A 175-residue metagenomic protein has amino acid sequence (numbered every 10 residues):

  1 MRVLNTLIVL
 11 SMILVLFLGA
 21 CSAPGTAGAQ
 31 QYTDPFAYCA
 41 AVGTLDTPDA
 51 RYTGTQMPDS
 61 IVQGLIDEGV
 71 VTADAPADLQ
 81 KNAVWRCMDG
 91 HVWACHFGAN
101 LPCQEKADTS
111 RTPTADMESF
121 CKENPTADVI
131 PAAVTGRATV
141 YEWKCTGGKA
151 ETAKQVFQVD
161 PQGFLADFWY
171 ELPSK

Functional and structural regions predicted by a protein language model:
M1-S11: Bacterial N-terminal signal peptides that target proteins for export
L14, Y32, Q80, M88 (+2 more regions): Residue-level signal for mature regions of secreted extracellular proteins and peptides
L18-A20: C-terminal motif of bacterial Sec signal peptides marking the signal peptidase cleavage site
S22-P24: Bacterial signal peptide processing site
A27-R86, H91-A94, G98: N-terminal secretory signal peptides
A50-T55, A94-L101, E105-D108, P131-T135 (+1 more regions): Short, tandemly repeated low-complexity microdomains enriched for cysteine and small residues
H91-T126: Long, charged/polar, surface-exposed segments that mediate recognition or autoinhibition
F120, G136-K175: C-terminal partner/receptor-binding element of secreted or periplasmic proteins
